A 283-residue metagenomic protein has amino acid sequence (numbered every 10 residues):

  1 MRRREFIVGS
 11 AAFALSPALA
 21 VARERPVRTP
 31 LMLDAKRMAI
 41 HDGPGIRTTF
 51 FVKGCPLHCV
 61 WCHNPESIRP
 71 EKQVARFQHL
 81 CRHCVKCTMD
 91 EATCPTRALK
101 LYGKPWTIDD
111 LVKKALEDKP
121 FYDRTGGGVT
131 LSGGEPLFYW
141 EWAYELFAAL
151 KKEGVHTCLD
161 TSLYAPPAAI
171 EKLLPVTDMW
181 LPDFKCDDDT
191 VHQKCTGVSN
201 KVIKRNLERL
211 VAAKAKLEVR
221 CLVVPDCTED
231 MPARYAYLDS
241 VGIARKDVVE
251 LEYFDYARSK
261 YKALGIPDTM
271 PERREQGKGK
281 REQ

Functional and structural regions predicted by a protein language model:
F6-P17, R25-D42, V211, V223-Q283: Auxiliary Fe-S-binding modules of radical SAM enzymes
V8, H83, K194-G197: Phosphate-coordinating loops and pocket residues in cytosolic domains that bind phosphorylated ligands
R25-R69: A broadly conserved sequence feature marking short terminus-proximal activation segments in nucleic acid-centric
R47-C62, V74-R97, E135: Cysteine-centered iron-sulfur cluster-binding motifs in ferredoxin-type domains/subunits of redox enzymes
N64-V74, A98-G103: Iron-sulfur (Fe-S) cluster-binding segments and ferredoxin-like electron-carrier domains, especially [2Fe-2S]
E91-G103, T107, K114-D123: Glycine/small-residue-rich loop that forms an oxyanion/phosphate-binding "nest" at active or ligand-binding sites
D109-A263: Conserved AdoMet/S-adenosylmethionine-binding subsite of the radical SAM
